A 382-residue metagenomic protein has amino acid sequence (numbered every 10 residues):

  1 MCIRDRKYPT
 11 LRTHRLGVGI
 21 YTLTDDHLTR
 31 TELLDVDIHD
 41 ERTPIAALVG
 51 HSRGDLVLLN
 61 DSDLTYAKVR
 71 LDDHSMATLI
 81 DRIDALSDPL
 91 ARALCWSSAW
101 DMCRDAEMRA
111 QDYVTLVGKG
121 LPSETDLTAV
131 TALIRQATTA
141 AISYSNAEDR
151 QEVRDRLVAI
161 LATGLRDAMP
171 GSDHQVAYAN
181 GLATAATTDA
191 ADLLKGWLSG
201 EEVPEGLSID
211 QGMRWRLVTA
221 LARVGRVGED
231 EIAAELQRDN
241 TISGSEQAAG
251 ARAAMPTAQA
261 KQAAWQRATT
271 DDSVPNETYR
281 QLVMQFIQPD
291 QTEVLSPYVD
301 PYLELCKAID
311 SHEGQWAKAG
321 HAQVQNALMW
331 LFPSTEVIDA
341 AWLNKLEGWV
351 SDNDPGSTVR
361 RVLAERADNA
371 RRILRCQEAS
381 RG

Functional and structural regions predicted by a protein language model:
M1-D5: Conserved small/polar residues in nucleotide/adenosyl-binding loops
Y8-T10, Y21-L34, P44-G382: Long, ordered, helix-rich scaffold segments
H14-L16, H39-P44: His/Asp/Glu-rich acidic catalytic environments and adjacent acidic regulatory segments
